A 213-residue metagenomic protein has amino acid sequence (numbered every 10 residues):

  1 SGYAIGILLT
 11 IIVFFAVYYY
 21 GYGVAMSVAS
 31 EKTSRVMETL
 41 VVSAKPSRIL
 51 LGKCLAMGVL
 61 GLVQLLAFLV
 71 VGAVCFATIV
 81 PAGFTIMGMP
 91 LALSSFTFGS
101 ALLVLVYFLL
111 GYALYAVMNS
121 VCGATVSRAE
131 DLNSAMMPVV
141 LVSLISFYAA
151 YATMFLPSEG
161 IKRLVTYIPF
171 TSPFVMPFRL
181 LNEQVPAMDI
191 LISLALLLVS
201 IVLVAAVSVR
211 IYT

Functional and structural regions predicted by a protein language model:
S1-G21: Transport-system extracytoplasmic interface segments
G21-V42, P46: Transmembrane helix boundary and interhelical loop/hinge segments in multi-pass membrane proteins
V42, S47-F68, L103, Y107 (+2 more regions): Alpha-helical transmembrane segments of multi-pass membrane proteins
A73-L103, E183-A187: Membrane-interfacial helix-loop-helix connectors in multipass membrane proteins
L105-L141: A structural motif at transmembrane helix-loop-helix junctions in multipass membrane proteins
V121-S127, L198-T213: Junction motif at the cytosolic side of a transmembrane helix
L132-L164: Transmembrane helix segments
A152-Y167, T171-V199: Membrane-interfacial helix-loop-helix junctions in multi-pass membrane proteins
